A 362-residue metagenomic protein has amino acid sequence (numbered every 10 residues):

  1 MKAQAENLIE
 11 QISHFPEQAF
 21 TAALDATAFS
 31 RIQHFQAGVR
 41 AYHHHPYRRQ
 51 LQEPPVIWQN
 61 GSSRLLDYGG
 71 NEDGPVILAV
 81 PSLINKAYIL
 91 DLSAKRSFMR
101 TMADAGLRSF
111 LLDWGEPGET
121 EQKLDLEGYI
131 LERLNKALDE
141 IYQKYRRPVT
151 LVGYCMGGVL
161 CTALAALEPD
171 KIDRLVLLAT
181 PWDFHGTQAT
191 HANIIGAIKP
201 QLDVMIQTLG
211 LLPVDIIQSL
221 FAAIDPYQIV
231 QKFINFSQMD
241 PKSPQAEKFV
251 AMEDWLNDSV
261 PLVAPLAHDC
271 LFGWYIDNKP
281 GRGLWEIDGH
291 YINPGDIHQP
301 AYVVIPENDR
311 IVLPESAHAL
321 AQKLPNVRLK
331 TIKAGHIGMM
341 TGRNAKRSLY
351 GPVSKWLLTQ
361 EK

Functional and structural regions predicted by a protein language model:
M1-F20, Q143, R147, L160-P265: Alpha/beta-hydrolase-fold enzymes
Q50-G118: Short, surface-exposed "cap/lid" segments of acyl-processing enzymes
K123-Q143: Alpha/beta-hydrolase active-site loop
V152-C161: Gly/Ala-rich beta-loop-alpha elbow adjacent to hydrolase catalytic centers
N278, N308-V312: Acidic catalytic loop of the alpha/beta-hydrolase fold
I297, V303-I305, D309: Short beta-strand/loop motif that positions the catalytic acidic residue of the alpha/beta-hydrolase fold
Q299, L313-Q322: Short alpha-helix in the alpha/beta-hydrolase fold that links the catalytic acid
I311-P314, L329, A334-S348: Catalytic histidine-centered segment of alpha/beta-hydrolase-like enzymes
